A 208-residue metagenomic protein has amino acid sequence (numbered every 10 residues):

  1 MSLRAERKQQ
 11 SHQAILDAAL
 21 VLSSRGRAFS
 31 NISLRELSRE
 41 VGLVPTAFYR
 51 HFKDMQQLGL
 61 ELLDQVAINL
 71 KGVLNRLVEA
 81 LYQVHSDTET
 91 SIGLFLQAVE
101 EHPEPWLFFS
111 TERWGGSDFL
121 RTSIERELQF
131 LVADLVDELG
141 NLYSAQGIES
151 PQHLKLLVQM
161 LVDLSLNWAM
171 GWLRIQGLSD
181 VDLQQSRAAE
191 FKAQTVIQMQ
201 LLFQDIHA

Functional and structural regions predicted by a protein language model:
M1-Q10, A208: N-terminal intrinsically disordered/low-complexity leader segments
Q10, A14-V21, E40, Q57-A80 (+3 more regions): Alpha-helical structural segments
A14, R25-Q57, E61: Helix-turn-helix
N31-I32, L107-T111, V181: Short, hydrophobic secondary-structure boundary micro-motifs
N75-E104, A145, S150, L157-L161 (+1 more regions): Hydrophobic alpha-helical connector segments
E100-F119, M170-R174: Amphipathic alpha-helical segments used for helix-helix packing
D118-S144, K155-N167, A189, A193 (+2 more regions): Amphipathic alpha-helical packing segments from all-alpha helical-bundle domains
Y143-E149, I175-S186: Short helix-coil transition/hinge motifs at the ends and kinks of transmembrane helices, capturing the brief
